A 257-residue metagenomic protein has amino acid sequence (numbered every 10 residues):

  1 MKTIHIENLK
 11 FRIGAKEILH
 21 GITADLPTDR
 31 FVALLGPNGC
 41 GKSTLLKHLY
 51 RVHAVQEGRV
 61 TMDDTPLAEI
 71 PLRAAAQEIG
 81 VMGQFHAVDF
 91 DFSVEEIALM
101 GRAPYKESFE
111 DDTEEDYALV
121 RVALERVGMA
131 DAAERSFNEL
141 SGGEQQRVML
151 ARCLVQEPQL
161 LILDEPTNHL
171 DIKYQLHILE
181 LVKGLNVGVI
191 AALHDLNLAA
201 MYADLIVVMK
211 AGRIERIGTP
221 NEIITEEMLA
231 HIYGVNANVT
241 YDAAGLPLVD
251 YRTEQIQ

Functional and structural regions predicted by a protein language model:
L35-P37: The feature captures the beta-strand-to-loop junction immediately N-terminal to the Walker
Y50: Helix-to-loop junction immediately C-terminal to a conserved catalytic motif
G58-P66, A75: Conserved ABC transporter NBD signature motif
L99, E114-A132: Conserved ABC ATPase "signature" region
S136-L140, E144: Conserved ABC ATPase signature
V155-Q159: A short, proline-enriched helix->beta-strand linker immediately N-terminal to the Walker B motif in ABC-type P-loop
L161-E165: Catalytic Walker B motif of ABC-type/P-loop ATPase nucleotide-binding domains
